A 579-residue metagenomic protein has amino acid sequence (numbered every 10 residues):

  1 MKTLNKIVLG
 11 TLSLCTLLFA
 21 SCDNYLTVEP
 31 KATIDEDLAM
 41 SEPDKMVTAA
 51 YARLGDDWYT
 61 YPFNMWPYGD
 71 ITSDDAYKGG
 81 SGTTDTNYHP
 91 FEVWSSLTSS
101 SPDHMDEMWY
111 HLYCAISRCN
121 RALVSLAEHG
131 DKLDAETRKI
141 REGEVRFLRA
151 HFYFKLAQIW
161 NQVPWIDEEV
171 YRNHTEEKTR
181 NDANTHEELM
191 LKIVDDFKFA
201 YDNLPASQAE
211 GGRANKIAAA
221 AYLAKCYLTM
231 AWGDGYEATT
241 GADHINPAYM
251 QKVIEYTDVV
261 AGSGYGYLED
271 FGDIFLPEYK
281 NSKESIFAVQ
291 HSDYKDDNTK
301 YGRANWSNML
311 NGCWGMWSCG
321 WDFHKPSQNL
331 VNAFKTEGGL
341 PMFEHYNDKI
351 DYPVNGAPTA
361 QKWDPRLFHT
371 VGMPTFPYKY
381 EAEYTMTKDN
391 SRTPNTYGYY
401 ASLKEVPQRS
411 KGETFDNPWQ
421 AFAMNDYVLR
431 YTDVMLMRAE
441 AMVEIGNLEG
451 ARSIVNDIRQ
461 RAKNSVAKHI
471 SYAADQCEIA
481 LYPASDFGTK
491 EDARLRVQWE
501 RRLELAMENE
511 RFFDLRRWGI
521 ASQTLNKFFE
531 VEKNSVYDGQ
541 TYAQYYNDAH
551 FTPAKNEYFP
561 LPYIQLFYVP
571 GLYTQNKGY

Functional and structural regions predicted by a protein language model:
M1-T11: Bacterial N-terminal signal peptides that target proteins for export
T3, L17-E42, I193, A224 (+4 more regions): Bacterial Sec-dependent N-terminal signal peptides
G10-L18: Bacterial N-terminal signal peptides
C22-T72, Y558, P562-Y579: Membrane-proximal, proline-rich intrinsically disordered regions
Y25, P43, S99, L112-A115 (+6 more regions): Long, intrinsically disordered, low-complexity segments
M40, D44-T48, A52-D57, G82-W160 (+11 more regions): Conserved, well-structured interaction surfaces
D167-Y279: Hydrophobic, small-residue-rich alpha-helical packing segments that form membrane-like cores
